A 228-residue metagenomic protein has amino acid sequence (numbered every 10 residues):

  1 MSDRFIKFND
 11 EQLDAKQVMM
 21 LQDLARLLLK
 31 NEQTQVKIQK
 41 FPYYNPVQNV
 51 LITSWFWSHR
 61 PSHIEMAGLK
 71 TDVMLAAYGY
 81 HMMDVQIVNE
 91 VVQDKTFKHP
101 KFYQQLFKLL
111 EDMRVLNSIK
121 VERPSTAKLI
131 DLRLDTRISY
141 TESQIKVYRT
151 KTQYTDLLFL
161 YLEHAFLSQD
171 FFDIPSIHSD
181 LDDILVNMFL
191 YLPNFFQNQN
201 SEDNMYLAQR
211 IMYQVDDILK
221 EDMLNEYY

Functional and structural regions predicted by a protein language model:
M1-L207, M212: Basic/hydrophobic alpha-helical interface regions
D203-L207, M212-Y228: Long amphipathic alpha-helical scaffold segments
